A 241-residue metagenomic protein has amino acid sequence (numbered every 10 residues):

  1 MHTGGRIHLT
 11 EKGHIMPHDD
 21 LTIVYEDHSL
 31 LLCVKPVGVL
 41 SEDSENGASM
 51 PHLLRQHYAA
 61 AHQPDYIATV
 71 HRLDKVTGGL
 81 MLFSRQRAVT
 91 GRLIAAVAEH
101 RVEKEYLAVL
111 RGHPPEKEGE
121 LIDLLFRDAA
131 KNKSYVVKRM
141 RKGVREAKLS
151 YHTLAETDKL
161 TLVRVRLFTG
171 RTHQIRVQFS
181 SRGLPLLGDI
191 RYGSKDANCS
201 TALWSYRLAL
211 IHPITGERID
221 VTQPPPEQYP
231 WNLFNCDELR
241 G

Functional and structural regions predicted by a protein language model:
H2-G241: RNA pseudouridine synthases
